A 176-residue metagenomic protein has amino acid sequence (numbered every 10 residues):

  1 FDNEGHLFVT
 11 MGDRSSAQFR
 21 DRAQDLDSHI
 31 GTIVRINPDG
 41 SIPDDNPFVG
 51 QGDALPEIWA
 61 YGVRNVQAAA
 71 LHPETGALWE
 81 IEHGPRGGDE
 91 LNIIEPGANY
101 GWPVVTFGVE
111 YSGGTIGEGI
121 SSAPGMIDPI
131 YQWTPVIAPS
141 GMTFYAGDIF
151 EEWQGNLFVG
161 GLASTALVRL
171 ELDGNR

Functional and structural regions predicted by a protein language model:
E4, D13-R176: Beta-propeller domain segments
